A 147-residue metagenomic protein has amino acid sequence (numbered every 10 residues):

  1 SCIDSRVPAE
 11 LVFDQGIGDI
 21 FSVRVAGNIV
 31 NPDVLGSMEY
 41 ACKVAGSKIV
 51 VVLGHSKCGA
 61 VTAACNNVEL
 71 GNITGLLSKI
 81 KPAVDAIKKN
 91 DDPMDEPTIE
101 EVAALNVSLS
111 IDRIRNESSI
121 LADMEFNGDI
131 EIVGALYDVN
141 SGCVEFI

Functional and structural regions predicted by a protein language model:
S1-C2, R24, V51-H55, V133-D138: Short beta-strand segments
S1-I29: Short, conserved "active-site rim" segments that organize catalytic pockets and cofactor/ligand binding
D4-R6, S56-A60: Gly/Ser/Thr-rich loops at beta-strand to alpha-helix junctions that form or flank small-molecule/cofactor-binding
G18, G27-A45, G59-I147: Divalent-metal-activated hydrolytic enzyme cores
K48: Short acidic/polar active-site loop segments enriched in Thr and Asp
